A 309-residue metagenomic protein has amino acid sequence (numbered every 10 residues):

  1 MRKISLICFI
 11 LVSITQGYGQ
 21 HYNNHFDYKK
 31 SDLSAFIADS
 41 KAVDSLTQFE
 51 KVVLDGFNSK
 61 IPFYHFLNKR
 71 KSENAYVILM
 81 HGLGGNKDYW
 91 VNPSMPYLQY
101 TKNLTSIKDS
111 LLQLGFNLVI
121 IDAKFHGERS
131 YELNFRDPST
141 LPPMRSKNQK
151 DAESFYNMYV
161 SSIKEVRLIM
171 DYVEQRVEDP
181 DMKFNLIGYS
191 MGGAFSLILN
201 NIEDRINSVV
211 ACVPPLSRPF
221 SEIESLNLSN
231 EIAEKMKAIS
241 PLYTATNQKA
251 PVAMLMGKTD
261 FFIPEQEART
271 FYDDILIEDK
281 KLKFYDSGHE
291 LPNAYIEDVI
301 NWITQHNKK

Functional and structural regions predicted by a protein language model:
M1-H21: Bacterial Sec-dependent N-terminal signal peptides
D27-S72: N-terminal cap/lid segment of alpha/beta-hydrolase-fold proteins
S72-N74, G82-S130, R218-P219: Short substrate-entry loop that stabilizes the transition state in hydrolases
I78-G82, M256: The conserved beta1-alpha1 loop
E132-V177: Alpha/beta-hydrolase active-site loop
K164-L228: Primarily recognizes the serine-hydrolase "nucleophile elbow" in alpha/beta-hydrolase and SGNH/GDSL folds
F220-I275: The feature captures the conserved acid-bearing segment of alpha/beta-hydrolase catalytic domains
T270, I277-K309: C-terminal catalytic histidine-bearing segment of alpha/beta-hydrolase fold enzymes
